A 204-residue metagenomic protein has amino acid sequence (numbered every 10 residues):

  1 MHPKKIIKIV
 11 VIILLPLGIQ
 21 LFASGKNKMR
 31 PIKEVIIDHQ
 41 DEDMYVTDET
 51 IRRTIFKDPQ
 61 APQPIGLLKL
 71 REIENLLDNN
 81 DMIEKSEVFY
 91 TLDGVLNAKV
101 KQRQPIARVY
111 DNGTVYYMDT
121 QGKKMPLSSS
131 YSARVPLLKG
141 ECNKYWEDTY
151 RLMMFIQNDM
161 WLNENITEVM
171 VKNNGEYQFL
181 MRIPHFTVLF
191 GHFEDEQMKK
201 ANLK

Functional and structural regions predicted by a protein language model:
M1-N79, E84-K204: Charged, solvent-exposed interaction patches on well-folded alpha/beta domains that mediate macromolecular contacts
